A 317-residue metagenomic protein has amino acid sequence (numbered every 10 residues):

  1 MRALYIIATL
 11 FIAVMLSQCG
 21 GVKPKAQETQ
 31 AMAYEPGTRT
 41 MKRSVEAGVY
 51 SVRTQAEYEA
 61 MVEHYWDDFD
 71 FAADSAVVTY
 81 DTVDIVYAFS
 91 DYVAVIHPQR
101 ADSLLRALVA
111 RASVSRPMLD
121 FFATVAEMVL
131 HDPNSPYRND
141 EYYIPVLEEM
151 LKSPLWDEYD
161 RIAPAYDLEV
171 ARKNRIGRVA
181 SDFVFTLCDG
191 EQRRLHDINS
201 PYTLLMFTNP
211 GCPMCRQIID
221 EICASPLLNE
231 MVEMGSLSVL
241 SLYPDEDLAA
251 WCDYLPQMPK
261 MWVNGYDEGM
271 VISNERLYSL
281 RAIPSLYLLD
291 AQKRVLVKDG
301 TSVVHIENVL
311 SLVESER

Functional and structural regions predicted by a protein language model:
M1-Y5: Positively charged n-region of N-terminal signal peptides that target proteins for export
M15-Q18: C-terminal motif of bacterial Sec signal peptides marking the signal peptidase cleavage site
G20-C188: Oxidative protein folding and maturation machinery
R193-A224, S238-L242: Short active-site neighborhood of thiol/selenol oxidoreductases, capturing the structured segment around
I219-P256, M270-N274: Structural microenvironment flanking redox-active thiols in thiol-disulfide oxidoreductases
C252-Y287, A291-Q292: Short, internal strand/loop/helix patches that form the active-site neighborhood or redox-interaction surface
R281-S285, D290-R317: Non-catalytic, surface beta->alpha helical segment in thiol-disulfide oxidoreductase systems
